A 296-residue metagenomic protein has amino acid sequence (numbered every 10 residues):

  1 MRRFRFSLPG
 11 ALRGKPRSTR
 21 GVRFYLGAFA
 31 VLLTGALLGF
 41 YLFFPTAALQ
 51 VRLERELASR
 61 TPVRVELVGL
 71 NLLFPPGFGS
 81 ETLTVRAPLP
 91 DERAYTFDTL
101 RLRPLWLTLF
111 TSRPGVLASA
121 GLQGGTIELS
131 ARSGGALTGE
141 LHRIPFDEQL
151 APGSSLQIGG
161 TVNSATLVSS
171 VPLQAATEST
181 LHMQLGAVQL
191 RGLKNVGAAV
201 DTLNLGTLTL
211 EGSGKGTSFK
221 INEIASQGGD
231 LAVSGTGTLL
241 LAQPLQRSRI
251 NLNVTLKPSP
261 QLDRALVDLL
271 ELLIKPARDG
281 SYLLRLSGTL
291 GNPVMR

Functional and structural regions predicted by a protein language model:
R2-V31, E56, N71, L205-R296: Extended terminal
L32-L37: Hydrophobic core of alpha-helical transmembrane segments in multi-pass integral membrane proteins
G39-V116, A120-I127: Terminal hydrophobic membrane-targeting helix
G69, T82, A87, T99 (+10 more regions): Residues on the solvent-exposed faces and adjacent turns of beta-rich solenoids used to engage binding targets
P90-L102, S119-E128, Q149-S169, A198-L210 (+2 more regions): Amphipathic hydrophobic-ligand
L109-S112, A175, L245-Q246: Short loop/turn motifs that connect adjacent beta-strands in outer-membrane beta-barrel proteins
T111-A118, A136-L137, G216-E223: Short, hydrophobic/aromatic-rich segments at coil-to-beta transitions
G121-A187, R191: Non-cytosolic head/periplasmic domains of membrane-anchored proteins
